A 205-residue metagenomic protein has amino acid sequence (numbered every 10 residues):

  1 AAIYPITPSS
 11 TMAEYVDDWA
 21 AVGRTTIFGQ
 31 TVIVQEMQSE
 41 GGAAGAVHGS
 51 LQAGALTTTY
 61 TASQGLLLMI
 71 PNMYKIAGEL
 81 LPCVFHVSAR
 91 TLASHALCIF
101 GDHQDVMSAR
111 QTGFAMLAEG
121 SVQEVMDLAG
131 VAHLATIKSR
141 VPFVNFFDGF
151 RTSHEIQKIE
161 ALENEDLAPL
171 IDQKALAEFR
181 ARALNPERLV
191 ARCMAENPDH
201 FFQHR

Functional and structural regions predicted by a protein language model:
A1-S108, G113, G130, G149-F150: Thiamine diphosphate
Y4, P8, E124, I137 (+1 more regions): Short, contiguous, pocket-lining structural segments that sit at or immediately flank catalytic/ligand-binding sites
F28-V32, F143-R205: Conformationally flexible catalytic loops at phosphate/diphosphate-handling active centers
M37, H95, I99, A115-V122 (+2 more regions): Hydrophobic alpha-helical scaffolding
G45-A46, D127, E155-I156: Short, solvent-exposed polar/charged micro-motifs at secondary-structure junctions
L51-T57, L80-S88, A109, V131-S139 (+2 more regions): Short secondary-structure transition/capping segments
T61, V87-S94, G113-A118, R140-N145 (+1 more regions): A short, terminal or domain-edge coil/loop segment
I99-G149, A161, Q173-L176: Conserved thiamine diphosphate
